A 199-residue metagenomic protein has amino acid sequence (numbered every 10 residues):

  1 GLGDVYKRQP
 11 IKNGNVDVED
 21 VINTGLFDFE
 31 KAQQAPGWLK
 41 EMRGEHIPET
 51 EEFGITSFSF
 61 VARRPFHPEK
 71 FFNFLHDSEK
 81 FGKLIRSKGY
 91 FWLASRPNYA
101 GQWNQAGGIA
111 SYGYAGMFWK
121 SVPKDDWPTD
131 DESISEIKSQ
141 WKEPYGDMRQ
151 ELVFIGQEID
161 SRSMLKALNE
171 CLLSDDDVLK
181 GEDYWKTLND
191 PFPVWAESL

Functional and structural regions predicted by a protein language model:
G1-E151, S161, D175-L199: C-terminal accessory "lid"/substrate-recognition subdomains
Q157: His/Asp/Glu-rich metal/cofactor-coordinating catalytic motifs and the adjacent surface-exposed loops that frame enzyme
M164-L172: Short amphipathic C-terminal alpha-helix that caps PH/PH-like domains
